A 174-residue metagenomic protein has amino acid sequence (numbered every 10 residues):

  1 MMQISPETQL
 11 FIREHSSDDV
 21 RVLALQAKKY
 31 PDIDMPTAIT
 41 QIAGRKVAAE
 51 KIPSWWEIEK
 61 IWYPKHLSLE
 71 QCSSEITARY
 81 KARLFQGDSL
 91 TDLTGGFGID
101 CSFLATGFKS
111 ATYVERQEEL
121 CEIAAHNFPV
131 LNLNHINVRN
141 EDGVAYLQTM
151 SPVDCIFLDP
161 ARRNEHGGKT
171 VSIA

Functional and structural regions predicted by a protein language model:
M1-A174: SAM-dependent transferase fold signal centered on methyltransferase-like domains, encompassing both Class I
